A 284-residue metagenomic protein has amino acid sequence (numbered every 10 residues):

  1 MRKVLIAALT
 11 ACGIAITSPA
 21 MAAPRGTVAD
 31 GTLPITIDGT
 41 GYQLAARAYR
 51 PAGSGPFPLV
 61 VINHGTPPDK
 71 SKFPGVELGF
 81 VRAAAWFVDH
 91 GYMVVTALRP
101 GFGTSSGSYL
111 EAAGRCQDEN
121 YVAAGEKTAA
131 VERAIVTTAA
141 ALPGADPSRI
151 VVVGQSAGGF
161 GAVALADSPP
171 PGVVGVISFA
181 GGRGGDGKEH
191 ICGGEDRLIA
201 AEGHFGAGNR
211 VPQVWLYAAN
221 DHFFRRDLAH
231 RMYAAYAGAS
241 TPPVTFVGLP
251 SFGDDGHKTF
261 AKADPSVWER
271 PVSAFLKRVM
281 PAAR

Functional and structural regions predicted by a protein language model:
A23-G55: N-terminal cap/lid segment of alpha/beta-hydrolase-fold proteins
G55-F57, G65-S106, R225: Short substrate-entry loop that stabilizes the transition state in hydrolases
N63, A97-R99, F179, L249: Alpha/beta-hydrolase
N63-G65, Y217: The conserved beta1-alpha1 loop
G114-P143: Alpha/beta-hydrolase active-site loop
E132-I199: Primarily recognizes the serine-hydrolase "nucleophile elbow" in alpha/beta-hydrolase and SGNH/GDSL folds
G175-T241: The feature captures the conserved acid-bearing segment of alpha/beta-hydrolase catalytic domains
A239-R284: C-terminal catalytic histidine-bearing segment of alpha/beta-hydrolase fold enzymes
